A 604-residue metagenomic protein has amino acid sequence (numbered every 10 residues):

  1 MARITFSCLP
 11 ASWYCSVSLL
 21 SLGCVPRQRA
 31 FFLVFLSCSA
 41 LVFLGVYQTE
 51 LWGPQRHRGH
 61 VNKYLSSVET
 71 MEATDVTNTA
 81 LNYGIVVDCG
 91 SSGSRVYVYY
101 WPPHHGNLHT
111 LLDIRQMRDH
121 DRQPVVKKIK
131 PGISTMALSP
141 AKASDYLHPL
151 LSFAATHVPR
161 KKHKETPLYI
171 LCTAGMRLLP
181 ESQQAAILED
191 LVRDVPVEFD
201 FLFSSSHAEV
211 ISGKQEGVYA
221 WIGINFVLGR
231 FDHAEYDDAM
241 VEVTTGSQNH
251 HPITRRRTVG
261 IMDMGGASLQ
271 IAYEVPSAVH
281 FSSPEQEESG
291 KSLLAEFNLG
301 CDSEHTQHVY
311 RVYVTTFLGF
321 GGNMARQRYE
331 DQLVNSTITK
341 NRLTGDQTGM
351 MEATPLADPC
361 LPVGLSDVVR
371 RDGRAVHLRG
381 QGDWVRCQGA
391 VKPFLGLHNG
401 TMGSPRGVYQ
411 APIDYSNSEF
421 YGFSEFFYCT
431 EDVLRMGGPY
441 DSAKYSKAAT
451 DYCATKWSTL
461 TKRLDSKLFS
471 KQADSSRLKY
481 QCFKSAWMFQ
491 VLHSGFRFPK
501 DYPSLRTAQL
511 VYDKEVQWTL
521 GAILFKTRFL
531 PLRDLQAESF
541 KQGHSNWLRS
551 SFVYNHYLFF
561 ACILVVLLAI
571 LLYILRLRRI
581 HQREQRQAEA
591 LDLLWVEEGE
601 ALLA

Functional and structural regions predicted by a protein language model:
A2-G23, G84, V98, V126-H163 (+3 more regions): Helical "lid/coupling" subdomains associated with nucleotide-phosphate turnover
G23-V34, H556: N-terminal Sec-pathway targeting helices
F31-L41, H57-L65, E69, D75-N78 (+2 more regions): Disordered propeptide/prodomain
C38-W52, L568-R576: Membrane-embedded alpha-helices of multi-pass membrane proteins, especially ion channels and transporters
V46-R58, K162, D232, Y236: Membrane-lumen (extracellular) interface motif
E50-S67, A73, I580-A588: Ser/Thr/Pro/Gly-rich low-complexity linker/stalk segments immediately outside membranes or between
R58-T70, T110-M117, Y236-P252: Intrinsically disordered, low-complexity domain-flanking/linker segments in eukaryotic proteins, enriched
E72-A80, G84-D121, V125-K127: Long, contiguous juxta-domain segments that are non-catalytic but functionally important
